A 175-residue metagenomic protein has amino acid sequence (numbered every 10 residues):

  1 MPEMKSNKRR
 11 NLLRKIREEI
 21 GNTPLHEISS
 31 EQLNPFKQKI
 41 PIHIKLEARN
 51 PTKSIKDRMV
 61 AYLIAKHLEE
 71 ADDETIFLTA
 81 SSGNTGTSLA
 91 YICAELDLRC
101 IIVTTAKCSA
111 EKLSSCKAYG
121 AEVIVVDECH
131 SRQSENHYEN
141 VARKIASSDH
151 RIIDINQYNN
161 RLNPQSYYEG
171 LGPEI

Functional and structural regions predicted by a protein language model:
M1-I175: PLP-dependent amino-acid enzyme catalytic core
